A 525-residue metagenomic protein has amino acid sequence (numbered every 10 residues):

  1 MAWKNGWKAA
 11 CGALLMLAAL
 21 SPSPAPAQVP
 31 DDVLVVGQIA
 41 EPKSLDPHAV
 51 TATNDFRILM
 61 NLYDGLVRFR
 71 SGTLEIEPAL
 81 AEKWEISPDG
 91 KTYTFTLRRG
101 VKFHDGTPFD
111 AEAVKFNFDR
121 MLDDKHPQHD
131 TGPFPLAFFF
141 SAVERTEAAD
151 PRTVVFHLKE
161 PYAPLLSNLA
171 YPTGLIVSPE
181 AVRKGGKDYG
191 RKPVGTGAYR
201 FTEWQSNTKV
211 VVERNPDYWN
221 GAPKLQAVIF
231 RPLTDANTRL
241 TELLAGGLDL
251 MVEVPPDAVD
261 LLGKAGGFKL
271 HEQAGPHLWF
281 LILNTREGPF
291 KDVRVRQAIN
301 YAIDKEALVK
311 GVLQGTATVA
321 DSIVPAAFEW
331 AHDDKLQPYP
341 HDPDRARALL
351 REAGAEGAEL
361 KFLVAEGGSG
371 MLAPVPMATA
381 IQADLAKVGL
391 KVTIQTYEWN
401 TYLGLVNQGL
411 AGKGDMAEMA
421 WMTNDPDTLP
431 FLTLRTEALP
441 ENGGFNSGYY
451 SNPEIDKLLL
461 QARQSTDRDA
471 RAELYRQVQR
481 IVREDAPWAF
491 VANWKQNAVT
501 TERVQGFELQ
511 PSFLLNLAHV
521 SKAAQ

Functional and structural regions predicted by a protein language model:
G37-P88, D119, H126, K192-V194: N-terminal lobe/hinge region of extracytoplasmic solute-binding protein
R70-S71, Y162-P223, A227, N237 (+2 more regions): Gly/Pro-rich hinge or "lid" segments in bacterial periplasmic/extracellular proteins
E82-P127, V155, E242, P289-K291: Aromatic- and charge-enriched surface segment that lines or borders ligand/interaction sites
T96, K115, P133-E180: Surface-exposed binding/hinge segments that line and control ligand-binding clefts or catalytic entry sites
G190, N215-L261: Ligand-site clamp/hinge motif
V319-E352, S369-P376: Structural transition elements
K387-G404, F431-E502, A524-Q525: Extracytoplasmic/peripheral linker and loop segments enriched in polar/acidic and small residues with frequent Thr/Pro
A498-Q525: Long beta-strand-rich cores associated with HINT superfamily self-processing modules
